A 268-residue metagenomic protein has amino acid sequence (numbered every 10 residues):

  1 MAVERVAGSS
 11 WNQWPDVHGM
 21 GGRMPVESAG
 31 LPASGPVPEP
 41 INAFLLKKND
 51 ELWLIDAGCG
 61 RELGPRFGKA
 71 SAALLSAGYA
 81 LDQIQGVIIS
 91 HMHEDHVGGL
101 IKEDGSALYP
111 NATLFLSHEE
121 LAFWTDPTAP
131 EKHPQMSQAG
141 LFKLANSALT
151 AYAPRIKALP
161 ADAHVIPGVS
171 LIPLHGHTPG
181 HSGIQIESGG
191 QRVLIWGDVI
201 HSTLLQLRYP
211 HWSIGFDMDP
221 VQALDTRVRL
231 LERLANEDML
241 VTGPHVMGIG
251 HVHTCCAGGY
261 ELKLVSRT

Functional and structural regions predicted by a protein language model:
M1-A77, G183-G197: Conserved beta-strand hairpin/beta-sheet module of binuclear metal-dependent hydrolase folds, prominently
L31, G64, G189-T268: Cap/insert and terminal regions of metallo-dependent hydrolase folds
W53-I55, I88, L114, V193-I195 (+1 more regions): Residue-level marker for buried hydrophobic side chains located in beta-strands that build the well-ordered beta-sheet
A57-G60, M92, E119-E120, G176-T178 (+2 more regions): Active-site metal-binding loops of divalent metal-dependent hydrolases
P65-F115: Active-site metal-binding motif and surrounding structural segment of the metallo-beta-lactamase
G68, A73-Y79, Q83, H118-P173 (+1 more regions): Metallo-beta-lactamase
H93-H96, S170-I184: Active-site glycine- and acidic-residue-rich loops that bind and position anionic ligands or nucleotide-like cofactors
P160, G183-E187, M247: C-terminal accessory segment of soluble enzyme catalytic cores
